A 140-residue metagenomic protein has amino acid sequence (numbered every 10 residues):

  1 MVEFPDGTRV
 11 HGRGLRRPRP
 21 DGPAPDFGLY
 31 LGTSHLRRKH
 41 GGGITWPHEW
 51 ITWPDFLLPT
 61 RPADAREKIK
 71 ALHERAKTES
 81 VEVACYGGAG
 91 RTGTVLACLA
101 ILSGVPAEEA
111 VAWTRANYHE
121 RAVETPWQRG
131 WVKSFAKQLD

Functional and structural regions predicted by a protein language model:
M1-E82, V95-D140: Cys-dependent protein tyrosine phosphatase-like superfamily
C85: Short cysteine clusters
G88: Conserved G/P- and acidic residue-centered "switch" motifs that form tight phosphate/ATP-binding loops in soluble
T92: Ser/Thr-glycine-rich phosphate-binding loops at phosphate-binding pockets of nucleotides, nucleotide cofactors
